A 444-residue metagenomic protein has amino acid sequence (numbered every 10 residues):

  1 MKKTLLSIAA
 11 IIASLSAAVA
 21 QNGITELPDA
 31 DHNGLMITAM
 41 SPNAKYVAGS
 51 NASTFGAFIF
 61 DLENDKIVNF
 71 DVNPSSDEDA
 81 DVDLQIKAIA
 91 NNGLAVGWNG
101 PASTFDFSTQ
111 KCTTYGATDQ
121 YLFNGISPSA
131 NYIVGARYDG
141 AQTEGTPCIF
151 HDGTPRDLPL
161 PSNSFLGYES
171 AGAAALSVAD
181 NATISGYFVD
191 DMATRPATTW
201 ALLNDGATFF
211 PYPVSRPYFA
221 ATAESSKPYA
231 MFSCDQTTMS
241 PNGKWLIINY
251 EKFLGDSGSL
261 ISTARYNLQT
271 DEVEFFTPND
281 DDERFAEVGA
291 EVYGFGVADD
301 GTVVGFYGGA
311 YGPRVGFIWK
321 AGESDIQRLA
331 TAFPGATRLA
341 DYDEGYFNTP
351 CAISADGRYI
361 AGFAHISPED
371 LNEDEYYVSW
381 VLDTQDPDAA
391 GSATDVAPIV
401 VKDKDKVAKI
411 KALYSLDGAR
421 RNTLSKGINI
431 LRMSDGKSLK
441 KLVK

Functional and structural regions predicted by a protein language model:
M1-T4, K444: Positively charged n-region of N-terminal signal peptides that target proteins for export
T4-L15: Sec-dependent N-terminal signal peptides
S16-A20: Sec/Tat signal peptide C-region and signal peptidase I cleavage site
Q21-S392: Conserved "turn/edge" positions that cap or connect secondary-structure elements within repeat/scaffolded domains
F150, L203, S415, R432-M433: A general beta-strand register signal
T384-R420: Residue-level detector of functionally pivotal "anchor" positions at catalytic/ligand-binding pockets or at interdomain
K426-I428: Extracellular Ig-like/FN3 beta-sandwich strand-entry sites
I430-K444: C-terminal tail/sorting-segment detector
